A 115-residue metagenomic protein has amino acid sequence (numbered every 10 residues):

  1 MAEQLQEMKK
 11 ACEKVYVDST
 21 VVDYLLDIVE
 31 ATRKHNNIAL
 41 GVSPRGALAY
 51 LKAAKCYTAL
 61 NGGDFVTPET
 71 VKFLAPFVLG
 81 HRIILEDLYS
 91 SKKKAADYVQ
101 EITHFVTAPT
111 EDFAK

Functional and structural regions predicted by a protein language model:
M1-Y50: Conserved AAA+ ATPase small/helical "lid" subdomain
K34-K115: C-terminal engagement/docking regions of AAA+ P-loop ATPases
